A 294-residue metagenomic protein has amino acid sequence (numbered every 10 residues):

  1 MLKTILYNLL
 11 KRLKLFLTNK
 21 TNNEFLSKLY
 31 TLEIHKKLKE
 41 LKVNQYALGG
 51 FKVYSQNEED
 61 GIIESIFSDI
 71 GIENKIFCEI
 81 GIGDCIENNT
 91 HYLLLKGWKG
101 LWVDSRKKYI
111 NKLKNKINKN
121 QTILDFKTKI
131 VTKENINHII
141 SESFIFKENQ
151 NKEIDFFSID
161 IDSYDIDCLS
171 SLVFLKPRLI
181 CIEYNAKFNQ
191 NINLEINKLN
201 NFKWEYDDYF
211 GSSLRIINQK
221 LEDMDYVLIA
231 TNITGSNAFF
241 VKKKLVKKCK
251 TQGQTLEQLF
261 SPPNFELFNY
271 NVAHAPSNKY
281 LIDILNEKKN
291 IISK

Functional and structural regions predicted by a protein language model:
M1-N19, S27: Short hydrophobic helices that act as membrane-entry/anchoring signals
E24-G71, C78, I86, Y92 (+2 more regions): Rossmann-like AdoMet/SAM-dependent catalytic core
F51-F146, K152-I159, A186-N189, V272: SAM cofactor-binding core of SAM-dependent methyltransferases, primarily the Rossmann-like beta-alpha-beta module
K96, L175-K176, M224: Short, structured coil segments at secondary-structure junctions
L113, I140, C168-L172, F240: Hydrophobic packing residues within well-ordered alpha-helices of enzyme cores
I123-F126, D167-K203: A short alpha/beta connector and helix-capping loop motif
K133, Q150-N151, F156-F174, I180: GT-A fold catalytic core of metal-dependent nucleotide-sugar glycosyltransferases, centered on the diacidic
F156, L179-C181, N237-V241: Conserved hydrophobic/aromatic beta-strand scaffold that supports enzyme active sites
